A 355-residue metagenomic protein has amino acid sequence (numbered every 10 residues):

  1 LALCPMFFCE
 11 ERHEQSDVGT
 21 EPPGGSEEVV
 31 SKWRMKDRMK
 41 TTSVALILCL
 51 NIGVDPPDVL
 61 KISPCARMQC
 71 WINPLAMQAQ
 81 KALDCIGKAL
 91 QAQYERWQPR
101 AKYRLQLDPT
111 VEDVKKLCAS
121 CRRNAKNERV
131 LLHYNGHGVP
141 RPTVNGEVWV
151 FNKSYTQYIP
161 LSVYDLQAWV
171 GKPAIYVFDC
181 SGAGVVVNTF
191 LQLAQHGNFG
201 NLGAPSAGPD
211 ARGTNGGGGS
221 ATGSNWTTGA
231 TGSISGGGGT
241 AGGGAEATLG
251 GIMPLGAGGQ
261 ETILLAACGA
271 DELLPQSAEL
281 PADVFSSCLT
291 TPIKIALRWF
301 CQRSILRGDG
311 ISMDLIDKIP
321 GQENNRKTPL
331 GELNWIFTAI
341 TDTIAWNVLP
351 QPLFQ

Functional and structural regions predicted by a protein language model:
L1-L131, N135, V139-E147, K153-A174 (+1 more regions): Boundary/activation segment at the start of structured domains
S16, S26, S31, S43 (+14 more regions): Generic serine detector
V148-N152, L193-H196: Glycine-rich, phosphate-binding/catalytic loops in enzymes
Y158-L161, W169-V185, T262-A270: Catalytic-core segments of hydrolase enzymes
G184-F354: Active-site-proximal C-terminal subdomain of hydrolase catalytic domains
